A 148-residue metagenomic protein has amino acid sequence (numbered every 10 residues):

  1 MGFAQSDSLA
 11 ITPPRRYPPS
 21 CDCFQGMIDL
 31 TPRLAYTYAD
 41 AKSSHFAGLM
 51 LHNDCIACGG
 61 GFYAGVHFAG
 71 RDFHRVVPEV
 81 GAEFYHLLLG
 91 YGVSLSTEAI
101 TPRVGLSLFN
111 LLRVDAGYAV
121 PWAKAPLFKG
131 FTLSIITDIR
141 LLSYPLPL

Functional and structural regions predicted by a protein language model:
M1-A10: Bacterial Sec-dependent N-terminal signal peptides
G2, A82-E83: Generic signal for short, ordered secondary-structure residues within or immediately flanking folded domains
A10-I11, D29: Compositionally biased, intrinsically disordered/low-complexity regions enriched for serine, proline and threonine
R16-P18, F24-F46, G65-E79, Y85-L148: Outer-membrane beta-barrel translocator/channel fold
L49: Extracytoplasmic strand-loop-helix segments at the start of, or within, the mature domains of secreted/periplasmic
H52-G61: Surface-exposed, glycine- and small/polar-enriched segments that build interaction surfaces at terminal
